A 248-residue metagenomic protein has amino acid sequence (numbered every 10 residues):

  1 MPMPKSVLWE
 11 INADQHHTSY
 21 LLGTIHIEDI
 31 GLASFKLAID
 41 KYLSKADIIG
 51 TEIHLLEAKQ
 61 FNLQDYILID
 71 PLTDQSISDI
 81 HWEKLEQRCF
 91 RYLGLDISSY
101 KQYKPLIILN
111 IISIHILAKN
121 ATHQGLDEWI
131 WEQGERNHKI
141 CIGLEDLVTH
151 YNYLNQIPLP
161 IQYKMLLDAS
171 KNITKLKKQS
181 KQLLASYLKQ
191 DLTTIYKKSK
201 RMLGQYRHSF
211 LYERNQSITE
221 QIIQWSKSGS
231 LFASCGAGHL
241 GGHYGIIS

Functional and structural regions predicted by a protein language model:
M1-E10, H208-Q216, E220-W225: Short alpha-helix boundary/capping and kink motifs at helix termini
E10-M202, Y206, F210: Structured, acidic catalytic/metal-binding patches in enzyme active sites
D29-I30, Q216, L240-G241: Loop/helix-junction capping segments adjacent to catalytic residues or to phosphate/diphosphate-binding pockets
E220-S248: C-terminal structured interaction module
